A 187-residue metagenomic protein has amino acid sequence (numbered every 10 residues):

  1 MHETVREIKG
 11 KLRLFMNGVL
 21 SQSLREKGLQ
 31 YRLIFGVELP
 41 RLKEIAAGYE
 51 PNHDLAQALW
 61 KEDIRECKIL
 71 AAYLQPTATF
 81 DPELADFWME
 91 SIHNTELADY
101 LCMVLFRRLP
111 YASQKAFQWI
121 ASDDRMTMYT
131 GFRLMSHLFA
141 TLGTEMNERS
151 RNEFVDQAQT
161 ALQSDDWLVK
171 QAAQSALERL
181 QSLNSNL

Functional and structural regions predicted by a protein language model:
M1-L187: Alpha-helical scaffold domains
